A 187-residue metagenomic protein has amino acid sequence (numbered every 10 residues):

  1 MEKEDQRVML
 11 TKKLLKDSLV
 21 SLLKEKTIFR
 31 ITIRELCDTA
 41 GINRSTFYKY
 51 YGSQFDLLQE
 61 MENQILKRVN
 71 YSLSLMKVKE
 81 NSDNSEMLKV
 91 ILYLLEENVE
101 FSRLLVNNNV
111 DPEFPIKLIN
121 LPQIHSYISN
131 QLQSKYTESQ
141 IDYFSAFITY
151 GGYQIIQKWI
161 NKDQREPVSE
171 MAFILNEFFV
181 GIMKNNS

Functional and structural regions predicted by a protein language model:
M1-K26: Basic, helix-initiating cap at the start of DNA-binding domains
S18, Y50, E60: Residues in the recognition helix of alpha-helical DNA-binding motifs
S21-I28, S72, N98, Q131-L132 (+1 more regions): Basic, amphipathic alpha-helical hairpins
L22-D56: Helix-turn-helix
T32-I33, E62-N70: Short, basic, alpha-helical segments at the C-terminal edge of helix-turn-helix-like DNA-binding modules
S74-F101: Hydrophobic alpha-helical connector segments
N109-K135, S139-Y150, K184: Amphipathic alpha-helical packing segments from all-alpha helical-bundle domains
K158-S187: C-terminal peripheral helix-coil segments that are non-catalytic and often amphipathic
